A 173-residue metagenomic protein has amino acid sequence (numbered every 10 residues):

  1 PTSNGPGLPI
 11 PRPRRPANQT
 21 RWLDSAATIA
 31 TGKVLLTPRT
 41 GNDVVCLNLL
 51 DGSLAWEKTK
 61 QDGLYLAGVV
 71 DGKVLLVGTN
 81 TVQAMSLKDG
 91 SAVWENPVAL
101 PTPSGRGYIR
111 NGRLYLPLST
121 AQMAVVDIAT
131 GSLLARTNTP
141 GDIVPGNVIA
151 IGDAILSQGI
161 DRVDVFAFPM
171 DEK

Functional and structural regions predicted by a protein language model:
P1-Q19, N48-T59, S86-P103, D127-P145 (+2 more regions): Aromatic (tryptophan-biased) beta-strands that constitute blades/sheets of beta-rich domains
R12-V44, K58-Q83, N96-M123, I143-D164: Repeat-blade elements of multi-bladed beta-propeller folds
